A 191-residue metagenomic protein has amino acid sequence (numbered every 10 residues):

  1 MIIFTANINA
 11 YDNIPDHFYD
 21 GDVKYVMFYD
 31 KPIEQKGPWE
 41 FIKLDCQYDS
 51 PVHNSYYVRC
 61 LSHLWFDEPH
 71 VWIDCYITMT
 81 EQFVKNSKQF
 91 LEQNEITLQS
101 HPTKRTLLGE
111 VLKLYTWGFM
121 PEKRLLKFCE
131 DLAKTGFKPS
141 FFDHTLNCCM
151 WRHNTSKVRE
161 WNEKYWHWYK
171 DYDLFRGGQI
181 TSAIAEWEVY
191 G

Functional and structural regions predicted by a protein language model:
M1-Y56, W65-P69, K170-R176, I180 (+1 more regions): N-terminal anchoring/stem segment of glycosyltransferases
I8-Y11, P32-I33, Q47-Y48, I77-M79 (+3 more regions): Short, solvent-exposed loop/turn segments at secondary-structure junctions
I14-H17, S62, F83-S87: A short acidic, amphipathic alpha-helical/loop segment
G21, R59, I73, H144-N147 (+1 more regions): Residues that flank catalytic or metal-binding motifs in active/ligand-binding sites
S50-C60, K85, L126-G136: Short acidic (Asp/Glu) patches
E68-T78: Short beta-strand-to-loop acidic/aromatic patch adjacent to the donor-nucleotide binding site
M79-L114: Conserved donor-nucleotide/metal-binding helix-loop-beta segment in metal-dependent transferases, i.e., the alpha-helix
G118-G191: Catalytic core and acceptor-binding pocket of nucleotide-sugar-dependent glycosyltransferases
